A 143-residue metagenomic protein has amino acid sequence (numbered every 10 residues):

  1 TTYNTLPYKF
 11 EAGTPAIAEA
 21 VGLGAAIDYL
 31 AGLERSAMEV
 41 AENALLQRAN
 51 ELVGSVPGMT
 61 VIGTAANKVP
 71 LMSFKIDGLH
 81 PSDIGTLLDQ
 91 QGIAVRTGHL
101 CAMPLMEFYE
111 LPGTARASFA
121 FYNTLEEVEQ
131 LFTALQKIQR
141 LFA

Functional and structural regions predicted by a protein language model:
T1-A143: Pyridoxal 5′-phosphate
